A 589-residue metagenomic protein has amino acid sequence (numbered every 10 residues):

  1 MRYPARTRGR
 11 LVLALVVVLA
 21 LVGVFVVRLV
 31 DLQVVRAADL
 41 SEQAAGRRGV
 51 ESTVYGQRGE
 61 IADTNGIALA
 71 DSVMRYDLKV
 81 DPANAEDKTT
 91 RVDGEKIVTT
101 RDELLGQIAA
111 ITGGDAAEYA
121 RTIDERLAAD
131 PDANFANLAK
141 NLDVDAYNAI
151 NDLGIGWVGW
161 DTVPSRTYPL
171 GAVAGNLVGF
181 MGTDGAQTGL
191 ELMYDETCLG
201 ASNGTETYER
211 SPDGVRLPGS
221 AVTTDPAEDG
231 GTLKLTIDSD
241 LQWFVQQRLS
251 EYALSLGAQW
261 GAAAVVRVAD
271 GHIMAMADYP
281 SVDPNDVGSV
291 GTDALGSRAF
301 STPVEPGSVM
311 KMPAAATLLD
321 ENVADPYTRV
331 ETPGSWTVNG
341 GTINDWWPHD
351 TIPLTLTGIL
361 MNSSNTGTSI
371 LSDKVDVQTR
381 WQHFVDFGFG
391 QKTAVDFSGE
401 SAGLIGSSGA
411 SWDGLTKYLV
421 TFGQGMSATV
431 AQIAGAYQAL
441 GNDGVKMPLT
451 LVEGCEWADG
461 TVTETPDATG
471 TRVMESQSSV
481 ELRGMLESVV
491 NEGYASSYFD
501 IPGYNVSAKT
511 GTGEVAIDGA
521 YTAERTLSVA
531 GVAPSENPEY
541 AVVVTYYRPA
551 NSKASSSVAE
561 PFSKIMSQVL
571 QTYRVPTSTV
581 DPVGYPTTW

Functional and structural regions predicted by a protein language model:
A5-D39: Hydrophobic alpha-helical transmembrane signal-anchor segments
L29-E51, T223-D225: Aromatic-capped interface at the extracytoplasmic side of an N-terminal signal-anchor transmembrane helix
R48, T53-Q57, G257-G261, L449: Short, small/polar residue-rich loop motifs at catalytic or cofactor-binding pockets
G49-M74: Short extracytoplasmic
A70, P212-A221, R267-G307, P313-Y546 (+2 more regions): Beta-lactam-recognizing serine transpeptidase/beta-lactamase-like catalytic domain environment
V80, N84, E95-T99, E103-A110 (+3 more regions): Small/polar-residue-rich segments within soluble enzyme cores
L217-G261: Conserved, well-ordered alpha-helix/loop/beta-strand core segments that scaffold catalytic motifs
V462-D467, A559-W589: Short, gly/Ser/Thr-rich active-site loops of penicillin-recognizing serine hydrolases
